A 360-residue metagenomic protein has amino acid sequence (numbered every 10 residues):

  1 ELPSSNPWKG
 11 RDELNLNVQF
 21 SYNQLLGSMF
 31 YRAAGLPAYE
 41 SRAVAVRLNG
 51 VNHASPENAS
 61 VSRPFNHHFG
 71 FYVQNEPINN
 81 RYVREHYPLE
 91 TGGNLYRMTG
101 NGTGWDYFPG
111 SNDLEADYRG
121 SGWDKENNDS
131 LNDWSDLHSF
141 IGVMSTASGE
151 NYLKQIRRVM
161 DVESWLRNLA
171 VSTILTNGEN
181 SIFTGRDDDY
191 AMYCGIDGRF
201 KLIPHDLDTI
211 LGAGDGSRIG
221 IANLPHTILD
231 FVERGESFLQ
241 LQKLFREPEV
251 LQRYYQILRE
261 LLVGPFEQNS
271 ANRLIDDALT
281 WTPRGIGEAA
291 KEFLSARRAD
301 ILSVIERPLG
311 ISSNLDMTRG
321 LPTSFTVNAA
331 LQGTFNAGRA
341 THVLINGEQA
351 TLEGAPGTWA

Functional and structural regions predicted by a protein language model:
E1: N-terminal carbohydrate-binding/catalytic regions of secreted carbohydrate-active enzymes
S4-S21, A33-Y39, V51-L175: Internal "kinase-insert"/substrate-recognition segments embedded within catalytic cores of ATP-dependent enzymes
Y22-F30: Short amphipathic alpha-helical face segments that pack within enzyme cores and frequently flank/anchor catalytic
A38-A43, N336-R339: A short, compositionally biased
A43-A45, H68-Y72, D189-A191, R199-I203 (+1 more regions): Beta-sheet entry/capping signal
E126-G333, G338: Middle-to-C-terminal accessory/interaction subdomains
Q332-A360: Long, low-complexity serine/threonine/glycine- and acidic-rich segments characteristic of extracellular
